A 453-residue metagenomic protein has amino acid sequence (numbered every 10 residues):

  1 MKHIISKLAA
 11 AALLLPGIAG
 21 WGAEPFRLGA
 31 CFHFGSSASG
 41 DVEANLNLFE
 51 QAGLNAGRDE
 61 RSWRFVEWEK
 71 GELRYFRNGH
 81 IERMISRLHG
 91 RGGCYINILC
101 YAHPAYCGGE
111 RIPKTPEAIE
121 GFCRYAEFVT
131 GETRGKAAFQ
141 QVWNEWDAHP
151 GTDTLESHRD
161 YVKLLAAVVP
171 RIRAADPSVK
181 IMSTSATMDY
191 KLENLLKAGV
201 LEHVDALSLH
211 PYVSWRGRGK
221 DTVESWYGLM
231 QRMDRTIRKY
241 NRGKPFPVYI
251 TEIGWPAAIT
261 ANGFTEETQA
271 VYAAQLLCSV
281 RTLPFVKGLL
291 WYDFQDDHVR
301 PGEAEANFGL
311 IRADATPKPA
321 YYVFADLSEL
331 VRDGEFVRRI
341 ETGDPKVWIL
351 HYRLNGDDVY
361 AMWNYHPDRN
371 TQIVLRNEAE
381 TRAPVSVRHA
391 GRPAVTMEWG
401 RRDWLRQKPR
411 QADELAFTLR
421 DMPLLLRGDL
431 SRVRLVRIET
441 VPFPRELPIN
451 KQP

Functional and structural regions predicted by a protein language model:
M1-A9: Bacterial N-terminal signal peptides that target proteins for export
G22-S62: Boundary/entry segment of secreted carbohydrate-active catalytic domains
A52-S214: Substrate-binding cleft and catalytic face of glycoside hydrolase catalytic domains, especially the flexible beta-alpha
G57, V129, Q140, V168 (+7 more regions): Conserved, mostly hydrophobic/aromatic
S157-L276, V280-F285: Noncatalytic carbohydrate-binding groove/subsite architecture in carbohydrate-active enzymes
W255-A325, R339-P345: Aromatic/acidic polysaccharide-binding cleft in carbohydrate-active enzymes
T342-A390: Carbohydrate-binding surface patches
R401-P453: C-terminal beta-strand-rich structural cap/linker in extracellular carbohydrate-active enzymes
